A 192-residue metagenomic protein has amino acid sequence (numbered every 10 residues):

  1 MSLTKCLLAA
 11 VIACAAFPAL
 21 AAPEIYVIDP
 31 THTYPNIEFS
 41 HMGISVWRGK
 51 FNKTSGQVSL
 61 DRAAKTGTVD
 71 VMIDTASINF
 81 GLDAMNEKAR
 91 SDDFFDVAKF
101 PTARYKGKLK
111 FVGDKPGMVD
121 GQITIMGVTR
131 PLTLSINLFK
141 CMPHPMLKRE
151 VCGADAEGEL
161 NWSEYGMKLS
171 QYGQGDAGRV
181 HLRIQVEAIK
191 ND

Functional and structural regions predicted by a protein language model:
M1-L8: Bacterial N-terminal signal peptides that target proteins for export
A16-P18: N-terminal signal peptide c-region/cleavage motif recognized by signal peptidases
A21-D192: Low-complexity, acidic/polar, glycine-enriched regions of mature
